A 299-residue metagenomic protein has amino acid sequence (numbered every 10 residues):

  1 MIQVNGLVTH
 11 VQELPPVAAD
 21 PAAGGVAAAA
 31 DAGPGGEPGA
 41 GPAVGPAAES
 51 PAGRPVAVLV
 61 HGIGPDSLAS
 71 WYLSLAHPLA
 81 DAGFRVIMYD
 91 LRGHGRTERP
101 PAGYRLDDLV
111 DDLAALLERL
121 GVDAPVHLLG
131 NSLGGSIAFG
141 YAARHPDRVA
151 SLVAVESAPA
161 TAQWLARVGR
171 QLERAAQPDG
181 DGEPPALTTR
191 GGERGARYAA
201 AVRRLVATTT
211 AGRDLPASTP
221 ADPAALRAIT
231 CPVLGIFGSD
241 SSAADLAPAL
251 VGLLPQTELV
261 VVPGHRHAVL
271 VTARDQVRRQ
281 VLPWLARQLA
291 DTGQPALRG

Functional and structural regions predicted by a protein language model:
M1-T9: N-terminal cap/lid segment of alpha/beta-hydrolase-fold proteins
H10-G25, E49-R96: Conserved HGGG/HGGXW glycine-rich cap/lid loop of the alpha/beta-hydrolase fold
A18, H77, D81, R85-L129 (+1 more regions): Active-site loop/oxyanion-hole signature of alpha/beta-hydrolase fold enzymes
G130, G134, A138: Gly/Ala-rich beta-loop-alpha elbow adjacent to hydrolase catalytic centers
F139-A143, A150-G180: Flexible "cap/lid" loop of the alpha/beta hydrolase fold
E193-A224, S239-D240: Hydrophobic, aromatic-rich cap/lid helix
V233-H265: Conserved loop-alpha-helix segment in the C-terminal half of the alpha/beta-hydrolase fold that carries the catalytic
T257-G299: Catalytic active-site module of serine/aspartate enzymes centered on a nucleophile-bearing elbow/loop
